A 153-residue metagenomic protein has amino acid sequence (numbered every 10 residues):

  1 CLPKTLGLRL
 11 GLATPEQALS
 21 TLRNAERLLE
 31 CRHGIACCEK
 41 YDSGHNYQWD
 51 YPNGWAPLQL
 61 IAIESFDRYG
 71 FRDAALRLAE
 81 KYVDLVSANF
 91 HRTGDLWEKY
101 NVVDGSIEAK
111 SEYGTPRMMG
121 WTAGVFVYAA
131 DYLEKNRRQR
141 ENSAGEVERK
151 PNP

Functional and structural regions predicted by a protein language model:
C1-G54, S87-P153: Extended glycan-interaction surfaces of carbohydrate-active proteins
P3-P15, Q59-R72: Alpha-helical support elements that line or immediately flank enzyme active sites and cofactor-binding pockets
L22, L78-A79: Inward-facing hydrophobic residues that define packing positions of alpha-helical scaffold repeats
P52, G70-L76: Active-site-proximal binding-pocket segments
V83-D84: Amphipathic alpha-helical segments of tetratricopeptide repeats
